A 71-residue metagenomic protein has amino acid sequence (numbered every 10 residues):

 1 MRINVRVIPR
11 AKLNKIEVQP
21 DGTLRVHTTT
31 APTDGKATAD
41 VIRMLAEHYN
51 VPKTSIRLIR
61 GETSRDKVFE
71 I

Functional and structural regions predicted by a protein language model:
M1-R2: Absolute protein N-terminus
R6, Q19-M44, H48-Y49: Compact, glycine-rich, soluble single-domain proteins
K12-K15: Active-site-proximal or metal-binding-adjacent scaffold patches in catalytic folds
D34-G35, I42-I71: C-terminal structural segments of small proteins and small subunits
